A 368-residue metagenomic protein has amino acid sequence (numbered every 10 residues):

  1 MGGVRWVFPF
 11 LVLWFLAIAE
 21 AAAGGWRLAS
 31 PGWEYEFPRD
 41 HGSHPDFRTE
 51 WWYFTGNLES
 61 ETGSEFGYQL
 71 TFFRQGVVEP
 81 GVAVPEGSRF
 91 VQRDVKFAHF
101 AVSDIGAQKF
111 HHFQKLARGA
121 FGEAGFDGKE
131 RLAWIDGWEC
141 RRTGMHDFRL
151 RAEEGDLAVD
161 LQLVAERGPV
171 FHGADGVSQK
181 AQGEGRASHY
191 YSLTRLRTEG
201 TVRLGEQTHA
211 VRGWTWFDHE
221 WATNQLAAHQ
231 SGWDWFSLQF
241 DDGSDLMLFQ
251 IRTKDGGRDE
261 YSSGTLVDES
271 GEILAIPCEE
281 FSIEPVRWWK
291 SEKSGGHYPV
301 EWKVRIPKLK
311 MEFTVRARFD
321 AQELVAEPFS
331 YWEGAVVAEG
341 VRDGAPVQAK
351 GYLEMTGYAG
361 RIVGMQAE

Functional and structural regions predicted by a protein language model:
M1-V4: N-terminal secretory signal peptides that target proteins for export/translocation
W6-I18: Bacterial N-terminal signal peptides
A23-E368: Structured soluble/peripheral alpha/beta segments that form catalytic or ligand/cofactor-binding pockets
